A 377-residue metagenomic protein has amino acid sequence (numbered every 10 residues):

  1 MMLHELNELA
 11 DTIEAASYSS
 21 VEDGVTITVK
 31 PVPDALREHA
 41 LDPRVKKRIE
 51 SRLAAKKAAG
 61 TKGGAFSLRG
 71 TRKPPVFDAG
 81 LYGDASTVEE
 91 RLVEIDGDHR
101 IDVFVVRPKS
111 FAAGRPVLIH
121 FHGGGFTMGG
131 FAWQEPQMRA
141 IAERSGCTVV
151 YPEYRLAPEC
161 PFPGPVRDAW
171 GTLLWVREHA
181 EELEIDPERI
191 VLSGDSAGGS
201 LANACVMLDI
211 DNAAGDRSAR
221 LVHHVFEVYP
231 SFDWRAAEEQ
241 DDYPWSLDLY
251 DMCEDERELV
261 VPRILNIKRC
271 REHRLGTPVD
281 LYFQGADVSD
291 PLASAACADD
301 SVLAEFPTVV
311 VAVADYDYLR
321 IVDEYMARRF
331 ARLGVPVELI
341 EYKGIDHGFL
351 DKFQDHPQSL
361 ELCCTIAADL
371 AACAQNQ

Functional and structural regions predicted by a protein language model:
M2-L41, T87-Q377: Alpha/beta-hydrolase superfamily serine-hydrolase fold, recognizing
I27-L92: An N-terminal hydrophobic leader/cap segment in hydrolases
